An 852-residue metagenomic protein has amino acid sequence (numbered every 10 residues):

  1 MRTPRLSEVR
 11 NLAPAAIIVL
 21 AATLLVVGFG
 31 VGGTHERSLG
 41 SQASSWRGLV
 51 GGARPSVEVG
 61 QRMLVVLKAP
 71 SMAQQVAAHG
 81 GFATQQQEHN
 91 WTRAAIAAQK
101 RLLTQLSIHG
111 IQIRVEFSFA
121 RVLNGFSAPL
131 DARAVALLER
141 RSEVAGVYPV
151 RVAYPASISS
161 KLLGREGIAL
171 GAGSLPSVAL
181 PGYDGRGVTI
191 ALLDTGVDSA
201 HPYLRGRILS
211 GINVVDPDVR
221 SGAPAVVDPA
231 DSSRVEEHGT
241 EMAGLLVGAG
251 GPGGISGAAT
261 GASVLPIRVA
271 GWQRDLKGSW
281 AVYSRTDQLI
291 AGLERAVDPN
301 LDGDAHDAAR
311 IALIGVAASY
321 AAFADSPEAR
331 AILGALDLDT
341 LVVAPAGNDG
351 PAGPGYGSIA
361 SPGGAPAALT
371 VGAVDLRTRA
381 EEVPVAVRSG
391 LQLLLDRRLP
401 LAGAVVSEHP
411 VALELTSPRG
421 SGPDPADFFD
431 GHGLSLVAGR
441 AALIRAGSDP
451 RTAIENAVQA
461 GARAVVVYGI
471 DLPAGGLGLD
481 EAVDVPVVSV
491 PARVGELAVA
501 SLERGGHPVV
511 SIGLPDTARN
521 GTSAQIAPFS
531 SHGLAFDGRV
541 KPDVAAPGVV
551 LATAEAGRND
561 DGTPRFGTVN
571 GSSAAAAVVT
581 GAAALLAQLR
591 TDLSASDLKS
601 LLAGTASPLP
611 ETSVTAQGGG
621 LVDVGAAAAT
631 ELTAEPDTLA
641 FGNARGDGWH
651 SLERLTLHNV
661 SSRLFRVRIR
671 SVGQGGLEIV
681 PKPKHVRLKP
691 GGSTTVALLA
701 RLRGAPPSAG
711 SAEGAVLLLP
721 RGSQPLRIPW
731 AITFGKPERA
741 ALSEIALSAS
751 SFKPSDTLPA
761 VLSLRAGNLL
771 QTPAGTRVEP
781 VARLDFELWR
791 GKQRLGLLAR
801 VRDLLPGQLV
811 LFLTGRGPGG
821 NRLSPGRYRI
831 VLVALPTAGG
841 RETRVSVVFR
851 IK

Functional and structural regions predicted by a protein language model:
R37-S157: Inhibitory N-terminal propeptides of secreted protease zymogens
L39-V57, S118, S127-L137, P155-L192 (+9 more regions): N-terminal domain-start motif of subtilase-like serine proteases
G40-S41, D307-L313, A368-T370, G476 (+5 more regions): C-terminal subdomain of the subtilisin-like protease fold in secreted/lumenal serine endopeptidases
S56-E58, V76-A77, R140, V178-I212 (+9 more regions): Subtilisin-like serine protease catalytic core
L209-G211, V215-P224, P423, R445-G447 (+1 more regions): Catalytic-core environment of secreted peptidases
A243-L246, L265-G271, S361, P450-E481 (+3 more regions): Hydrolase catalytic cores
G303-D304, G355-P542, A546, A554-A556 (+1 more regions): Structured lumen-facing ectodomains of secretory-pathway proteins
Q525-S530, V624-V660, P681-L688, L702-A709 (+1 more regions): Beta-sheet-dominated interaction scaffolds and their linkers
